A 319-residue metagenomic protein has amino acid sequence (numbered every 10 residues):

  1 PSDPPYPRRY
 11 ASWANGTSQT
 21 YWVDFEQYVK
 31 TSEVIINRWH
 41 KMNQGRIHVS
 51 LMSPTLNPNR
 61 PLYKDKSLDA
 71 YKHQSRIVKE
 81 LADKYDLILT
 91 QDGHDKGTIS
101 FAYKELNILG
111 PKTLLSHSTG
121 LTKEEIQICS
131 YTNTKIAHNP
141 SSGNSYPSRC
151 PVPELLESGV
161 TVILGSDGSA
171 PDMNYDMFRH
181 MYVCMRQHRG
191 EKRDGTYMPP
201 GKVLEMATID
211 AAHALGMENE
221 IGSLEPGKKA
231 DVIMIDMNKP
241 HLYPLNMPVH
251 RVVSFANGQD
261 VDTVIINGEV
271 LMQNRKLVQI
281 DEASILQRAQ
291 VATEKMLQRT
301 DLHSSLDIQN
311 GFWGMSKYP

Functional and structural regions predicted by a protein language model:
P1-T113: Metal-coordinating catalytic core of metallo-dependent amide/deamination hydrolases
P5-R8, N57-Y63, G97-L106, E125-Y131 (+4 more regions): Histidine/acidic-residue-rich catalytic or RNA/ligand-binding cores of hydrolases and nuclease-related proteins
S67, Q91-D92, S118, N144 (+3 more regions): Glycine- and other small-residue-rich loops at beta-strand/loop junctions that grip anionic moieties
R76, E80, I126-Q127, P153 (+1 more regions): Alpha-helical segments flanking ligand/cofactor-binding loops in enzyme cores
D83-D86, N107-T113, I128-A137, E157-V162: Glycine-enriched alpha-helix->loop->beta-strand junction motifs that scaffold or abut catalytic
T90-H94, T113-T122, H138-G143: Catalytic beta/alpha-barrel core
L106-I108, K112, P153-L242, F255-N257: His/Asp/Glu-enriched, well-ordered alpha-helical/loop segment that forms or immediately abuts the divalent-metal
T208-P319: Active-site microenvironment of metallo-dependent hydrolases
